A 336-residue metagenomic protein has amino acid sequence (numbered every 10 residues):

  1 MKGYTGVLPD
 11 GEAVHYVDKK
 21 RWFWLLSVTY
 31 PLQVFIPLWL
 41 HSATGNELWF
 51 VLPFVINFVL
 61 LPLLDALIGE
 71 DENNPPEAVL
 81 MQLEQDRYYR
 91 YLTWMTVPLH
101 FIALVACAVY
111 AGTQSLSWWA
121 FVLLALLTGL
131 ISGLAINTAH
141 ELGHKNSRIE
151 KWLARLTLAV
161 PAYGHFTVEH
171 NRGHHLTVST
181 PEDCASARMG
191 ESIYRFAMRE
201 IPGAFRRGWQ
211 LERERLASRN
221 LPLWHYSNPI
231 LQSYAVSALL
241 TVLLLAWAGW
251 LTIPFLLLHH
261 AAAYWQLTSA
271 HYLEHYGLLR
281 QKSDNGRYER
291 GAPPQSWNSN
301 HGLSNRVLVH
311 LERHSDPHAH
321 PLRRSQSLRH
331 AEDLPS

Functional and structural regions predicted by a protein language model:
K2-P31, F35-W39, S147-R155, A159-P229 (+1 more regions): Cytosolic/stromal cytosol-facing helical appendages immediately following the last transmembrane segment
V17-A66, R87-G112, W119-S132, H225-S269: Alpha-helical bilayer-embedded segments of polytopic membrane proteins, i.e., transmembrane/intramembrane helices
L61-E72, G133-E141, G164-T167, Q266-H275: Juxtamembrane membrane-interface segments at transmembrane alpha-helix termini
A66-Q82, L279: Membrane-helix interface/capping segments
P76-I201: Intramembrane catalytic core of multi-pass membrane enzymes that act on lipidic substrates
S115-L116, V122, W250, D284-G286 (+1 more regions): A short linear-motif detector with a strong N-terminal bias
